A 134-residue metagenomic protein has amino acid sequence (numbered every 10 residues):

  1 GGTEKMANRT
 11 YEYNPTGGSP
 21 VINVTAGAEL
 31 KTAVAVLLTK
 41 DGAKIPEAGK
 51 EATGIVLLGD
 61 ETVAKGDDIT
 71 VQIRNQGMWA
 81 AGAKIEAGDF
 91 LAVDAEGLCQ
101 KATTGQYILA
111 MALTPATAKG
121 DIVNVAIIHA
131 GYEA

Functional and structural regions predicted by a protein language model:
G2-A134: Surface-exposed, low-hydrophobicity beta-strand/loop segments enriched in small/polar/acidic residues
